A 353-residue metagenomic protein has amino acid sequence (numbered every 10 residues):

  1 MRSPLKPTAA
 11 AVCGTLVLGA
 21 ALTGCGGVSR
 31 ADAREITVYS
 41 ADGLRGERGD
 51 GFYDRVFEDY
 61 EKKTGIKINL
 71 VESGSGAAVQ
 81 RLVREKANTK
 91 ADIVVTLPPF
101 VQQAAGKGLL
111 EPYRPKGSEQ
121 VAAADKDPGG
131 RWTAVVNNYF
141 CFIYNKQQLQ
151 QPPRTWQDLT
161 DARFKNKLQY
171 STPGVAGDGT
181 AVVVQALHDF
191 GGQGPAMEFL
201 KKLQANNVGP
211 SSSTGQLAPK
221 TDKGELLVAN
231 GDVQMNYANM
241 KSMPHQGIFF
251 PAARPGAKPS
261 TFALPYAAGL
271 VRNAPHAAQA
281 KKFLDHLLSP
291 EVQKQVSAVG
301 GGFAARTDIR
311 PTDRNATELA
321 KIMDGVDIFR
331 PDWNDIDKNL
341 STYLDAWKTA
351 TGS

Functional and structural regions predicted by a protein language model:
M1-T37, S353: Short, low-complexity disordered leader/linker segments with a strong preference for bacterial N-terminal type II
Y39-Y53, G76-A77, V83, K90-E225: Extracytoplasmic ligand-binding site segments that recognize negatively charged/polar headgroups
F52-N69: Short alpha-helix C-terminal cap/hinge motif
P99-A105, D222, L227-I248: A ligand-binding cleft/hinge motif common to bilobed small-molecule-binding domains
N138, L200-L203, P210, P244-R272: Periplasmic-binding protein-like
C141-Q148, V184-L187, A263-A277, Q295-V299: A bilobed periplasmic-binding-protein/Venus flytrap-type ligand-binding module shared by bacterial periplasmic
V271-D327: Mature extracytoplasmic/periplasmic domains
D313-S353: Extracellular/periplasmic bilobal clamshell ligand-binding domains
